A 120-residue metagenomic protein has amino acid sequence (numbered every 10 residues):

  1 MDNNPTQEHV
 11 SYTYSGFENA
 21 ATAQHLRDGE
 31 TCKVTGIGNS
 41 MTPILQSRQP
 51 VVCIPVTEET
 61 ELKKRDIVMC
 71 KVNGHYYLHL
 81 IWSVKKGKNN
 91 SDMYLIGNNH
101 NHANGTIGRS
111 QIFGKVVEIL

Functional and structural regions predicted by a protein language model:
M1-L120: Extended hydrophobic leader/signal-anchor segments used for secretion and membrane insertion
